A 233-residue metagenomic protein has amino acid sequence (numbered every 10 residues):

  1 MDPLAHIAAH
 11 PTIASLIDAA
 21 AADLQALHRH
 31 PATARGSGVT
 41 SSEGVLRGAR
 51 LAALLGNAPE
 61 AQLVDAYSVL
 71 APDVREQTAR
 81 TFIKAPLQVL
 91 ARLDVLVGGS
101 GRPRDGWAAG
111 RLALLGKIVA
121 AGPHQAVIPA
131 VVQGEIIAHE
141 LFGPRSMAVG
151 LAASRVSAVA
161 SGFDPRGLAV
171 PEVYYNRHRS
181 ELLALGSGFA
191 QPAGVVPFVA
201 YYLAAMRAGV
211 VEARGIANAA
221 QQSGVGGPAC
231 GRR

Functional and structural regions predicted by a protein language model:
M1-R233: FIC/Doc superfamily catalytic core
